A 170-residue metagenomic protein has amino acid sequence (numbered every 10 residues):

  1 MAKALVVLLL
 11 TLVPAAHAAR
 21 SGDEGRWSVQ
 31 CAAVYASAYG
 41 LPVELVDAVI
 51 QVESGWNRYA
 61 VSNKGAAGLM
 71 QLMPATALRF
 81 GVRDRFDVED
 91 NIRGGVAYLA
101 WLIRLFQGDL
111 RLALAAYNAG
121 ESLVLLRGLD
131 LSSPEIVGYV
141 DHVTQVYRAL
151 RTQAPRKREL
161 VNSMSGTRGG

Functional and structural regions predicted by a protein language model:
M1-L8: Sec-dependent signal peptide recognition, specifically the positively charged N-region followed immediately by
L8-A18: Hydrophobic h-region of N-terminal signal peptides that target proteins for export in Gram-negative bacteria
A19-G170: Catalytic glycan-binding domains that act on GlcNAc-containing polysaccharides
